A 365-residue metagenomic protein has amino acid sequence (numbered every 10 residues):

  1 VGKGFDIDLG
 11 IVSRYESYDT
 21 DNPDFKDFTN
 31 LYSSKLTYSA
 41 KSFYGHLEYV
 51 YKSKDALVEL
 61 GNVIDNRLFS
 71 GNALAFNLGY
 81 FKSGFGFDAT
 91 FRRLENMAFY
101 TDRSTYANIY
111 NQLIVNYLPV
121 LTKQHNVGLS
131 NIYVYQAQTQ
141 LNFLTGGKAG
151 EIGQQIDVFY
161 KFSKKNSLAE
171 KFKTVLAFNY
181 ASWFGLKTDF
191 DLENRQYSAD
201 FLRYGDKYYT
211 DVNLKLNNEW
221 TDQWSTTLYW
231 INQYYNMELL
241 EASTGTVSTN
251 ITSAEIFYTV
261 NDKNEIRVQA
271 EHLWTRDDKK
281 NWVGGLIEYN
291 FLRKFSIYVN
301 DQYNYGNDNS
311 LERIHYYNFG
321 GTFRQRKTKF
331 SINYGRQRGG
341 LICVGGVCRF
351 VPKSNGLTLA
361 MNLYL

Functional and structural regions predicted by a protein language model:
G2, I11-S13, D19-L365: Exposed, low-structure sequence patches enriched in small/polar residues
